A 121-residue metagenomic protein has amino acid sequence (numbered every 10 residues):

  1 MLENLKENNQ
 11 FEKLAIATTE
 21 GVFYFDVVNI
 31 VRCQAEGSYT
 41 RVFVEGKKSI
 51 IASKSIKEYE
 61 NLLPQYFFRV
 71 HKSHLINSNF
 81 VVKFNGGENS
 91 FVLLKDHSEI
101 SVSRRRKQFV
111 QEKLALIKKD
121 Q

Functional and structural regions predicted by a protein language model:
M1-K95, Q121: Conserved binding/recognition cores within well-folded domains
I76, Q108-F109: Short alpha-helical
F91, S101-R104, Q108: C-terminal structural segments of small proteins and small subunits
A115-Q121: Short, charged, intrinsically disordered terminal tails
